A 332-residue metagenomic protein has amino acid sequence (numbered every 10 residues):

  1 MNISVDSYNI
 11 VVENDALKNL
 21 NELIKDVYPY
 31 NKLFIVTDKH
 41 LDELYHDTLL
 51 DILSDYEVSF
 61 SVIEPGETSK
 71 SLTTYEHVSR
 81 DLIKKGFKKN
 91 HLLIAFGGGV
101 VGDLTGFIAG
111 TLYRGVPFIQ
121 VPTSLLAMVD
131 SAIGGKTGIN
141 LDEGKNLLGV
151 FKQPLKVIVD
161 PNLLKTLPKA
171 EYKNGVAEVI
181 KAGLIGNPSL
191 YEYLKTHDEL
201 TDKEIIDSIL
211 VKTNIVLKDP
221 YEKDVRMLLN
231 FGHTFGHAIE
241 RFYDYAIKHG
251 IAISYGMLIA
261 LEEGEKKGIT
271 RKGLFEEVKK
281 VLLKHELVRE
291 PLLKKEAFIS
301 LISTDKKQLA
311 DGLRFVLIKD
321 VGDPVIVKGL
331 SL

Functional and structural regions predicted by a protein language model:
M1-L92: ATP/NTP phosphate-donor binding region
V11, F107-H197: A glycine/threonine-rich phosphate-anchoring loop and its flanking beta-alpha core in nucleotide/phosphate-binding
E13, I35, S71, P122 (+4 more regions): Residue-level signal for inorganic ion chemistry
S59-S61, I94, I119-V121, K156-V159 (+1 more regions): Hydrophobic/aromatic beta-strand patches that form the interior of the parallel beta-sheet core in alpha/beta enzyme
S79-F96, T105-Q120: Non-catalytic interfacial helical region
V100-F107, M128, A238: Short glycine/serine/threonine-rich phosphate/pyrophosphate-binding segments that cradle anionic phosphate groups
A177, T270-L332: C-terminal charged capping/lid subdomain of soluble metabolic enzymes
E192-E296: Active-site segments that bind and position negatively charged phosphate/pyrophosphate groups
